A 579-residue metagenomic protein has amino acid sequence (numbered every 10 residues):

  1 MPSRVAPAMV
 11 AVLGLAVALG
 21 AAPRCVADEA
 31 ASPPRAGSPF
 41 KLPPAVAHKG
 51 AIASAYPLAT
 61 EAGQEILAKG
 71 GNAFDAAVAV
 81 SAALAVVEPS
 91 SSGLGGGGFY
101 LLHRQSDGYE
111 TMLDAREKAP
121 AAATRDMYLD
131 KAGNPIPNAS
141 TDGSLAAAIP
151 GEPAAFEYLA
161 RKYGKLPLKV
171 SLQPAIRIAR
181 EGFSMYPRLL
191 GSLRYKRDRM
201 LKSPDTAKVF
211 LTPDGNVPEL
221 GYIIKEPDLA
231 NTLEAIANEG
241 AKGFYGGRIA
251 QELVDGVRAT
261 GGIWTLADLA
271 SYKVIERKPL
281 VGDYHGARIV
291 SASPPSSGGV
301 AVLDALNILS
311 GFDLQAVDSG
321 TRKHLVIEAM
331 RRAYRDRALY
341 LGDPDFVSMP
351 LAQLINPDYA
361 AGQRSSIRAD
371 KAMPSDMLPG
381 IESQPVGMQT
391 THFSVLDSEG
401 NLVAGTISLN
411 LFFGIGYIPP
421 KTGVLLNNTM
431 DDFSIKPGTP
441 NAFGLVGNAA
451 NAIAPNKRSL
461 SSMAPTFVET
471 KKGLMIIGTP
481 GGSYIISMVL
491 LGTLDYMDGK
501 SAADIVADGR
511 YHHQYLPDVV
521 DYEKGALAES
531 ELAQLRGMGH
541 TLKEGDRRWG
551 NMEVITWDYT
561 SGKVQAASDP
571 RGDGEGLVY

Functional and structural regions predicted by a protein language model:
M1-A11: Bacterial N-terminal signal peptides that target proteins for export
M9-G20: Bacterial N-terminal signal peptides
D28-E61, E65, A73-G240, F244-G246 (+6 more regions): Noncatalytic scaffold domains of N-terminal-nucleophile
V86-G93, G97-M112, I263-T265, L402-K471: Active-site rim segments in enzyme catalytic domains, especially the processed small/beta chain of N-terminal
S92, G97-R104, T391-V395, P465-V468 (+2 more regions): Short beta-strand scaffold segments in enzyme catalytic cores
E276, G387-T390, F412, S461-M463 (+1 more regions): Short, small/polar residue-rich loop motifs at catalytic or cofactor-binding pockets
F312-L409, K421-T422, P437, V446 (+1 more regions): Internal maturation/activation junctions in enzymes
K457, V489, M497-R547: Extended C-terminal subregions enriched in glycine
